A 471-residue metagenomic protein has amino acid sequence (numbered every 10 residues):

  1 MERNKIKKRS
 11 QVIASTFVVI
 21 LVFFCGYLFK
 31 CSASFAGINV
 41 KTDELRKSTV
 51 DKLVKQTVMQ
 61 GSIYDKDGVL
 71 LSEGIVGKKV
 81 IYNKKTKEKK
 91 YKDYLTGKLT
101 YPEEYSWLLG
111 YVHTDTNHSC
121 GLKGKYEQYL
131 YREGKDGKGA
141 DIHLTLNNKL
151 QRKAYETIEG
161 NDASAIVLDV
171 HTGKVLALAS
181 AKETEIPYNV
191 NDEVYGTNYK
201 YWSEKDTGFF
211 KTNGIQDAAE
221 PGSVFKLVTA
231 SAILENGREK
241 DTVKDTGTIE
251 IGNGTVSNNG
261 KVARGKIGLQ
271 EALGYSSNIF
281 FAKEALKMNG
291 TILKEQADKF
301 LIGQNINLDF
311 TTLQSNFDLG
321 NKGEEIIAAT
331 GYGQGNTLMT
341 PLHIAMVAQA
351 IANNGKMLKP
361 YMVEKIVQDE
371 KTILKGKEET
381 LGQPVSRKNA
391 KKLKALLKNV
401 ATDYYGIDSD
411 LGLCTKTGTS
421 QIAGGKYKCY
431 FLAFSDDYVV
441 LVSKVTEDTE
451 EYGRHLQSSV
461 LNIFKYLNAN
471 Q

Functional and structural regions predicted by a protein language model:
M1-T197, F209, A218, T291-K299 (+2 more regions): Periplasmic/cell-envelope proteins involved in peptidoglycan metabolism and beta-lactam response
D67, H171-S223, V228-T446, Y452 (+1 more regions): Beta-lactam-recognizing serine transpeptidase/beta-lactamase-like catalytic domain environment
